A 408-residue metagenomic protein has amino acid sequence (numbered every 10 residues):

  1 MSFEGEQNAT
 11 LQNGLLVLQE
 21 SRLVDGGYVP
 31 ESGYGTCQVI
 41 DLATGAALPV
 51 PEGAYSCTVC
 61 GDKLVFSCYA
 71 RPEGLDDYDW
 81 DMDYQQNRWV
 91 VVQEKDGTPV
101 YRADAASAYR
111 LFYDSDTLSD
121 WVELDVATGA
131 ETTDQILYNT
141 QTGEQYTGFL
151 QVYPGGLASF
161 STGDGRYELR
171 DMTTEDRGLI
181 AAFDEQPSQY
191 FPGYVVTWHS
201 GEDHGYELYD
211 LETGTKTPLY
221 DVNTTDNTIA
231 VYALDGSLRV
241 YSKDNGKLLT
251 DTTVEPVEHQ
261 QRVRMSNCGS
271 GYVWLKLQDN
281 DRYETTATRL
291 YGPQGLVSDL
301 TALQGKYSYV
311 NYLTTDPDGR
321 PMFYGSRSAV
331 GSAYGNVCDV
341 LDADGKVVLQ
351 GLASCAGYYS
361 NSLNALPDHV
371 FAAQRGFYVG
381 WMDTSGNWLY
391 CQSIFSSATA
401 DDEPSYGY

Functional and structural regions predicted by a protein language model:
M1-Y408: Residue-level detector of conserved, function-critical positions
